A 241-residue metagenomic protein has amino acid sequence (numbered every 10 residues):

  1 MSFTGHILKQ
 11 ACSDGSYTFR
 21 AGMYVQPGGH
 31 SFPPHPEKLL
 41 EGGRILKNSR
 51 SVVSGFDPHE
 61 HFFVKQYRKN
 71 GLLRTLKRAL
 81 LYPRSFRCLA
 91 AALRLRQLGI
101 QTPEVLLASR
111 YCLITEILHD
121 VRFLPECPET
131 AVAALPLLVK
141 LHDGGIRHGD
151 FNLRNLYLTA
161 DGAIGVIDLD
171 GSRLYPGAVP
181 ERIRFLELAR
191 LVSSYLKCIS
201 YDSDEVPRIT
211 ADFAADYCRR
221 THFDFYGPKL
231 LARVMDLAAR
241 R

Functional and structural regions predicted by a protein language model:
M1-G43, R233-R241: Juxta-kinase regulatory segment immediately upstream of eukaryotic protein kinase catalytic domains
F3-T4, K69-A90, P207, A211 (+1 more regions): Alpha-helical membrane-targeting segments
S31-R122, A133, V139-G144, H148: Conserved ATP-binding subdomain of kinase catalytic cores across diverse folds
H119, L153, G171: Short, glycine/acidic-enriched loop or turn micro-motifs at the edges of active sites
E126-C127: All-alpha effector-binding/dimerization core of bacterial HTH-type transcriptional repressors
A131-V132, L156: Eukaryote-skewed repeat-based solenoidal scaffolds used as protein-protein interaction platforms, primarily
F151-L158: Hydrophobic residue at the +6 position relative to the catalytic HRD Asp in the kinase catalytic loop
T159, I164-R241: C-lobe/activation-segment region of protein kinase-like
